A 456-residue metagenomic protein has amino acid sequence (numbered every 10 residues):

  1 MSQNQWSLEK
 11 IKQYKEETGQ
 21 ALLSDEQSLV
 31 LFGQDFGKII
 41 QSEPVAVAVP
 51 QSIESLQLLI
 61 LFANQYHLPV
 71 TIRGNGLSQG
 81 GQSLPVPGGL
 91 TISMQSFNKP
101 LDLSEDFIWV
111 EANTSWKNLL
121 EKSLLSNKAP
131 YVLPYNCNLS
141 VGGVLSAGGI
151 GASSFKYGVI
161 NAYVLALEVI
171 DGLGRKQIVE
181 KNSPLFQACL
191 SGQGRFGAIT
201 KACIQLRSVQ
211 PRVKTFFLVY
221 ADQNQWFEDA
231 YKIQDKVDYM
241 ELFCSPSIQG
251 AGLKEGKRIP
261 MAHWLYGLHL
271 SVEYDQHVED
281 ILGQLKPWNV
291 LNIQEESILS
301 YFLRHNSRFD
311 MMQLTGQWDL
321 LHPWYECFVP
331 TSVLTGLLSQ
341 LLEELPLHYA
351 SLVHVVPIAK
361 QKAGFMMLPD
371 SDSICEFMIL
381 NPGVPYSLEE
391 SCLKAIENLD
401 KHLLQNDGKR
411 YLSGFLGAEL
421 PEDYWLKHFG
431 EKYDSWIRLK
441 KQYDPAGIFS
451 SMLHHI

Functional and structural regions predicted by a protein language model:
M1-I456: Noncatalytic alpha-helical scaffold of FAD-dependent oxidoreductases
